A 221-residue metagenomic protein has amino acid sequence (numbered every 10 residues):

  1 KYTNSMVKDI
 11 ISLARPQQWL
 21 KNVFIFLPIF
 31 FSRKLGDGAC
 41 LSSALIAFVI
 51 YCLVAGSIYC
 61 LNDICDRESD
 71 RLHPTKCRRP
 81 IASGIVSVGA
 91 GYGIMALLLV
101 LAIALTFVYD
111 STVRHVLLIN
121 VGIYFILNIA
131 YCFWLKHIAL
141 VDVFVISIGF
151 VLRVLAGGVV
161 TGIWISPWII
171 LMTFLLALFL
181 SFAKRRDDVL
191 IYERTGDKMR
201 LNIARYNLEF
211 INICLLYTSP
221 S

Functional and structural regions predicted by a protein language model:
Y2-R71, I85-G93: Topogenic membrane-insertion module of multi-pass membrane proteins
M6-L20, P80-G91, A130-I148, V189-C214: Interhelical loop and helix-boundary elements at the membrane-water interface of polytopic inner-membrane proteins
P28-S32, A102-T106, N128-C132, R153-G157 (+1 more regions): Structural signal for membrane-spanning alpha-helices in multi-pass inner-membrane proteins, emphasizing helix cores
F31-I46, L105-L118, L155-L171: Helix-coil boundary and interhelical linker segments in multi-pass alpha-helical membrane proteins
L53-L61, F125-C132, T173-L190: Transmembrane alpha-helical segments that form the membrane-embedded catalytic/substrate-channel core of multi-pass
V54-P80, V141, A183-D187: Acidic (Asp/Glu-rich) catalytic motifs at the cytosolic membrane interface
R67, L72-L118, P167-L178: Multi-pass membrane catalytic core of lipid/isoprenoid biosynthesis enzymes
Y217-S221: Conserved small/polar residues in nucleotide/adenosyl-binding loops
